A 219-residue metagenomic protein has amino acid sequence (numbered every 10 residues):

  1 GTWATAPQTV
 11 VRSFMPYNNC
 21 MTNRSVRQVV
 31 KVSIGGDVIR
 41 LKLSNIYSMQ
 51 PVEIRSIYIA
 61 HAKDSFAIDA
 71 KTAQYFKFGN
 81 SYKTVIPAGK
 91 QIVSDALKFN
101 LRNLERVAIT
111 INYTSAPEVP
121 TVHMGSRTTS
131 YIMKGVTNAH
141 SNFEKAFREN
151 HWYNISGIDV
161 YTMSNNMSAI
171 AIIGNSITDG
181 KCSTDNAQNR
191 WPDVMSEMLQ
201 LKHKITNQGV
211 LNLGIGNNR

Functional and structural regions predicted by a protein language model:
G1-I173, T178-D185: N-terminal secretory targeting modules
G180-C182, I215-R219: Surface-exposed cleft-lining segments at the edges of enzyme active sites
A187-N217: Phosphate-binding active sites in nucleotide-utilizing proteins
